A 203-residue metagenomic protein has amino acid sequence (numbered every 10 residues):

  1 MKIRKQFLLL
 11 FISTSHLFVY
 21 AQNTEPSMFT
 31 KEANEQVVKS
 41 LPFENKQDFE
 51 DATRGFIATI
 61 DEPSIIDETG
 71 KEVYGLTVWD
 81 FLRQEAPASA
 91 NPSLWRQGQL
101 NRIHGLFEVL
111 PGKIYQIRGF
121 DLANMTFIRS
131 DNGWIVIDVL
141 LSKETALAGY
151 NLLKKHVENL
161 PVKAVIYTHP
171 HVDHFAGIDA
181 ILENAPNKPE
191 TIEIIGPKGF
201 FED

Functional and structural regions predicted by a protein language model:
M1-L8: Bacterial N-terminal signal peptides that target proteins for export
L8-L9, G149: Generic structural signal for hydrophobic residues
L9-H16: Bacterial N-terminal signal peptides
L17-A21: Sec/Tat signal peptide C-region and signal peptidase I cleavage site
Q22-Q99, I103: N-terminal pre-domain segments of enzymes
Q99-L160: Conserved beta-strand hairpin/beta-sheet module of binuclear metal-dependent hydrolase folds, prominently
E108-V109, I195, G199-D203: Metallo-beta-lactamase
N132-G133, K143-G196: Active-site metal-binding motif and surrounding structural segment of the metallo-beta-lactamase
